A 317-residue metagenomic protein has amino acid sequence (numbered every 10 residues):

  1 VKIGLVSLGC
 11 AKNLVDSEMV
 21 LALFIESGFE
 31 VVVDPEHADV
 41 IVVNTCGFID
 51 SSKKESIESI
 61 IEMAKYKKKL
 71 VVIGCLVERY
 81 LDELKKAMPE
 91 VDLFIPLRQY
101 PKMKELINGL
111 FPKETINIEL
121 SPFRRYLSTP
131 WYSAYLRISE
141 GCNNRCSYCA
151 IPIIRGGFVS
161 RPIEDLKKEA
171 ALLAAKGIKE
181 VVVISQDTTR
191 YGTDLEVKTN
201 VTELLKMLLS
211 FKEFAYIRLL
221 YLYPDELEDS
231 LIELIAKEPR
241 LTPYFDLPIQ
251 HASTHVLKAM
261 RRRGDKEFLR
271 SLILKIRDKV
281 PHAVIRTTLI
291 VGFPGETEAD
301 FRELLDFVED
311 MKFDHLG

Functional and structural regions predicted by a protein language model:
V1-Y191, S230, L241, F245 (+3 more regions): Proteins enriched for Cys/Gly/acidic motifs involved in redox and nucleic-acid/cofactor modification
L8, R145, C149-G156, I217-D225 (+3 more regions): Conserved strand-turn element in the central/C-terminal portion of the radical SAM core barrel that lines
G47-S52, I178-M207, F211, Y223-S230 (+2 more regions): Conserved glycine-rich "GG(E/T)P / GGGxP" loop and the immediately following alpha-helix in the radical SAM core
I73, R137, I184, R218-L222 (+2 more regions): A cross-family glycoside hydrolase active-site/sugar-binding cleft signature
A175, T202-E203, M207-Y216, E228-T287: Radical SAM/AdoMet-radical enzyme domain recognition
K179, A215, D314: Short acidic/polar active-site loop segments enriched in Thr and Asp
E296, D310-F313: Contiguous mid-protein beta-loop-alpha structural module that forms a pocket-lining wall or clamp of enzyme active
